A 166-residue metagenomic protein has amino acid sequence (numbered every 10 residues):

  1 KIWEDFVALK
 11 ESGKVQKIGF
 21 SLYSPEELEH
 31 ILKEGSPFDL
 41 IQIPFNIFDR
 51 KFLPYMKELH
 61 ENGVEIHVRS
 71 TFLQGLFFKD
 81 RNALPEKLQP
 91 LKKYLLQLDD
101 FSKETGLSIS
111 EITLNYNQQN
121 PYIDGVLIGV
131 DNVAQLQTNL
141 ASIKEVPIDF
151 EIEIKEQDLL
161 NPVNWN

Functional and structural regions predicted by a protein language model:
K1-L159: Beta/alpha (TIM)-barrel catalytic core signal, keyed to glycine-rich beta->alpha loops juxtaposed to Asp/Glu that bind
P162: Carbohydrate-interacting/catalytic domains
